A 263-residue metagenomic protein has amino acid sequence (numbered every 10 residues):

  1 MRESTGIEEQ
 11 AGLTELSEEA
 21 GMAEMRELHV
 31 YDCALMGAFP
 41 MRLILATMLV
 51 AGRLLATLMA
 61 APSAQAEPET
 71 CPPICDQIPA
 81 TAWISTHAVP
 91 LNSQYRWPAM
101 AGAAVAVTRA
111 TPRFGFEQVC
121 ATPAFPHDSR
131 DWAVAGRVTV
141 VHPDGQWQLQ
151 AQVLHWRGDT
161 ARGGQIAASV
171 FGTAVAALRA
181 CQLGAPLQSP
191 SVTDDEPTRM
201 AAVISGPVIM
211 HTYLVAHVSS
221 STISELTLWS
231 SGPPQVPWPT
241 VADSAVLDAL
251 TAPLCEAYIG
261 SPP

Functional and structural regions predicted by a protein language model:
M1, M22-M25, M36: Methionine residue identity
Q10, H29-Y31: Low-complexity, intrinsically disordered or signal/transmembrane-proximal segments
E18-E19, Y31-A66: Secretory targeting and sorting signals
A66-R137, I259, P263: N-terminal "mature-domain start" segment
R96-A106, A110-T111, A168-H211: Short Gly/Thr-rich strand-loop-strand
A133-Q165: A short acidic-to-branched-hydrophobic micro-motif
A185-P263: A short, solvent-exposed beta-edge/loop patch
